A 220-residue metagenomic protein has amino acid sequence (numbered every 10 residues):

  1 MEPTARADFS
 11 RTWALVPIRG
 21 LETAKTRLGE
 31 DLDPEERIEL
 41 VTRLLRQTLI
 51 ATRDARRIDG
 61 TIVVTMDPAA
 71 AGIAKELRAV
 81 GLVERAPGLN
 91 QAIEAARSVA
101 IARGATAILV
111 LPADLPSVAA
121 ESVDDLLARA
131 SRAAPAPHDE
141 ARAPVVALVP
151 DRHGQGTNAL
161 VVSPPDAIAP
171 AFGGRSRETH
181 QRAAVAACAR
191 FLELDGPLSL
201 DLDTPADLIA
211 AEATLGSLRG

Functional and structural regions predicted by a protein language model:
M1-L28: N-terminal nucleotide-binding beta1-loop-alpha1 segment
E2-A7, R175-G220: Conserved alpha/beta core of the MobA/IspD/sugar-nucleotide pyrophosphorylase nucleotidyltransferase superfamily
V41-R57: A short, N-terminal amphipathic alpha-helix
R56-G81: Acidic donor-binding segment of Leloir-type glycosyltransferases
I58, A105, P135, A143-V146 (+1 more regions): Short, high-confidence coil segments that cap the C-terminus of an alpha-helix and link into the following beta-strand
I73-A107: Short phosphate-binding loop-to-helix
L115-H153: Conserved donor-nucleotide/metal-binding helix-loop-beta segment in metal-dependent transferases, i.e., the alpha-helix
